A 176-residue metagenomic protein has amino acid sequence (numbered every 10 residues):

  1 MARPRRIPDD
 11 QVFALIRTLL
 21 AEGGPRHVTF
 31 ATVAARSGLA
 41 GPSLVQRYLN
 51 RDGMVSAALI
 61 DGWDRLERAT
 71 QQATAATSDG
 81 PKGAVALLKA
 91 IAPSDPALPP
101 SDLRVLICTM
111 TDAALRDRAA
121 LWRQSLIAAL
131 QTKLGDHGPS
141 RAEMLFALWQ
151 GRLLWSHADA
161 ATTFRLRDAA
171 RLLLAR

Functional and structural regions predicted by a protein language model:
M1-I7: N-terminal intrinsically disordered/low-complexity leader segments
Q11, L15, L19-G53, A57: Helix-turn-helix
N50, C108-A113: Short loop-to-helix capping motifs
A57, Q71-P100, R141, L145: Hydrophobic alpha-helical connector segments
I60-E67: Short, basic, alpha-helical segments at the C-terminal edge of helix-turn-helix-like DNA-binding modules
P96-L103, T111-E143: Amphipathic alpha-helical packing segments from all-alpha helical-bundle domains
R116-A120, K133-R176: Hydrophobic/aromatic-rich alpha-helical bundle segments in the mid-to-C-terminal region
